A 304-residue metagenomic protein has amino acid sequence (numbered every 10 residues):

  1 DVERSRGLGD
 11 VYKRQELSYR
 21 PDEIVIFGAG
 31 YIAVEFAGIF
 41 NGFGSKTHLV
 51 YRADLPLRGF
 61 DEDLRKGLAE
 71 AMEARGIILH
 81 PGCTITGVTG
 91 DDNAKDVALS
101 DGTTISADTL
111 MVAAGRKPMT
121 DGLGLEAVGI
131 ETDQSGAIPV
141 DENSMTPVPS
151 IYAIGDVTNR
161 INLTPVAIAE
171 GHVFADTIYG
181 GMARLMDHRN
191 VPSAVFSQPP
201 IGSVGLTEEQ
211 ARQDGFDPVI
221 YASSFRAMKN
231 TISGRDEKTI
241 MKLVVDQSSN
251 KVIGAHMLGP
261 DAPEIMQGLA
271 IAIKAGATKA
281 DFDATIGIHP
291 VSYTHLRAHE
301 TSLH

Functional and structural regions predicted by a protein language model:
D1-Y12, H295-A298, S302-H304: Single conserved hydrophobic/aromatic residue that forms the stacking wall/gate of nucleotide- or nucleobase-binding
D10-P21, T104-G180: FAD-site-proximal beta/loop scaffold in flavoenzymes
Y19-R52, G59: Rossmann-like NAD(P)H-binding beta-loop-alpha module
Y31, D63, V157-T158: Residue-level detector of alpha-helix initiation sites
F43-E142, Q213: A Rossmann-like FAD-binding core segment of flavoenzymes
D54-R58, G82, V88, R184-P200: Flexible, acidic loop-helix segments that line cofactor/substrate-binding pockets
E131-Q134, G181-N190, F216-Y221: A short alpha-helix-loop-beta-strand transition element characteristic of N-terminal alpha/beta dinucleotide-binding
G180, F196-R297: Flexible, glycine-rich terminal cap/loop adjacent to redox cofactors in electron-transfer oxidoreductases
